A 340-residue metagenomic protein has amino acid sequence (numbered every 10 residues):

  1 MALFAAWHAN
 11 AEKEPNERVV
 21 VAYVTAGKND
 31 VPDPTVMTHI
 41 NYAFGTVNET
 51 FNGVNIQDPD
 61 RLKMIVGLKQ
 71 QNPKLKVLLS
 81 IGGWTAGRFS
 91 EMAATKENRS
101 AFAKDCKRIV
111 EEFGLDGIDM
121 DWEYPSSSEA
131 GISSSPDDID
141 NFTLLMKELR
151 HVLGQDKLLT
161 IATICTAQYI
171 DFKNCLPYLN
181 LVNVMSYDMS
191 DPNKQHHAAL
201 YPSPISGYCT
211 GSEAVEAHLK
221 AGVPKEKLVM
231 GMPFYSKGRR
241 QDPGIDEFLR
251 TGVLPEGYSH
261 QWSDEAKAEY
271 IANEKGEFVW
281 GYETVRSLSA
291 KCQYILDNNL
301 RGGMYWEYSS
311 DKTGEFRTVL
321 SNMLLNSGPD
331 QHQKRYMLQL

Functional and structural regions predicted by a protein language model:
A2-P15, I295: N-terminal signal peptide
E12-V110, H197, P204, P329-M337: Glycan-recognition patch characteristic of GH18 chitinases/ENGases and related GlcNAc/peptidoglycan-binding proteins
E17-R18, V36-T38, P73-V77, G114-D116 (+4 more regions): Short, well-ordered coil/turn segments that N-cap beta-strands
V21, E49-D60, K104, P125-G257: Substrate-binding surface in catalytic domains of secreted glycosidases
D33-Y42, N98-W122, K173-M189: Structural recognition of alpha->loop->beta junctions
T35, K63, S100, K104-E112 (+9 more regions): Solvent-exposed, polar/charged alpha-helical surfaces in well-ordered, non-transmembrane soluble domains, broadly
I40, L79, M120, L149 (+4 more regions): Conserved, mostly hydrophobic/aromatic
I81, K227-Y294, V319-L340: Glycan-binding loop/region signatures in secreted carbohydrate-active enzymes
